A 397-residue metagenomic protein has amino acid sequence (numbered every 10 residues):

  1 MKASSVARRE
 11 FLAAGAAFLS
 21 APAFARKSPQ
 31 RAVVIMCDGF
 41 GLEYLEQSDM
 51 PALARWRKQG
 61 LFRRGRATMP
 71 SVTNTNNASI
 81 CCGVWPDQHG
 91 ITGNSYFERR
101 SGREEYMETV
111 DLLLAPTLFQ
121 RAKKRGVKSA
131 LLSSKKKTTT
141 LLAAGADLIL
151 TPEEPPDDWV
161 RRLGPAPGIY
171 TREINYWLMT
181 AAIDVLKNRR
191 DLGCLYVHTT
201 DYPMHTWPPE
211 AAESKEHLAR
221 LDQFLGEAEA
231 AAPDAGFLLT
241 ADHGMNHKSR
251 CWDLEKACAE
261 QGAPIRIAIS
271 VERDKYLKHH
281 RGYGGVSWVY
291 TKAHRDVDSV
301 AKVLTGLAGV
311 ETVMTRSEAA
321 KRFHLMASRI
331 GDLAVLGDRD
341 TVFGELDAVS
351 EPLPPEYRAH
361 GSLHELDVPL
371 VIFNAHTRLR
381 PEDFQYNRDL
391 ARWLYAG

Functional and structural regions predicted by a protein language model:
K2-L19: N-terminal secretory signal peptides and thylakoid transit peptides that target proteins across membranes
A14, F18-F62: Active-site-proximal N-terminal segment of extracellular/periplasmic enzymes that hydrolyze or transfer
V33-V34, A52, H217-P264, V335 (+1 more regions): Metal-dependent active-site segment of extracytoplasmic phospho-/sulfohydrolases and closely related
E43, P203, N246-K248: Active-site environment of divalent metal-dependent phosphoester hydrolases
E43-Q88, A130: Short, structured active-site-proximal loop/turn typified by the sulfatase FGly-forming signature C/S-X-P-X-R
V84-P209, D296-S299, T305-G309, G344 (+1 more regions): His/Asp/Glu-rich, glycine-adjacent segments that coordinate divalent cations and/or stabilize oxyanion chemistry on
T206-D222: Active-site-proximal segments of metal-dependent phosphoesterases and phosphodiesterases across multiple
E272-G397: Active-site neighborhoods of enzymes that stabilize oxyanions during catalysis
